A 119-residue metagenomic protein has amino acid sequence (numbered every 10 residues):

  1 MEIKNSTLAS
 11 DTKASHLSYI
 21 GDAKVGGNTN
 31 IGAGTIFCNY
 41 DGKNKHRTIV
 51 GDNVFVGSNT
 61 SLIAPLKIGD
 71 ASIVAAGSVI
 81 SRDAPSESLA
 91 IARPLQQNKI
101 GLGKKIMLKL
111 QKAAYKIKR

Functional and structural regions predicted by a protein language model:
M1-R119: Glycine-rich hexapeptide-repeat left-handed beta-helix
